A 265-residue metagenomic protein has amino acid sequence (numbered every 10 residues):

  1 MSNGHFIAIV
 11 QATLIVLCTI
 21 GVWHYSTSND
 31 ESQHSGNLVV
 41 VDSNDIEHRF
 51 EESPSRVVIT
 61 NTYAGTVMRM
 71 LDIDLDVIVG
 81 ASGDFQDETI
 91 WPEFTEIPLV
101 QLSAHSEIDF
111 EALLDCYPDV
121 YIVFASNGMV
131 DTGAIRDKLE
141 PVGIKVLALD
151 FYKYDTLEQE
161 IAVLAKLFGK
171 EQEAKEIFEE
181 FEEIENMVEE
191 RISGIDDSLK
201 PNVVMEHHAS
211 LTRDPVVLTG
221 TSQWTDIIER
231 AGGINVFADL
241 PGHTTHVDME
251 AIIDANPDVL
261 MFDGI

Functional and structural regions predicted by a protein language model:
M1-E31: Secretory targeting signatures
S26-N29, G36-N37, E47, D131-R213 (+2 more regions): Extracytoplasmic substrate-binding proteins
S43-D45, L99-E111, V130, Y152 (+1 more regions): Short helix-initiation/N-cap motifs at beta->coil->alpha
E47-P54, P92-Q101, R230-P241: A local structural motif
I59-C116, V120-M129, G233: A short, structured surface patch at a secondary-structure boundary
Y63-T66, D84-D87, V120-Y121, S126-V130 (+5 more regions): Solvent-exposed loop/turn segments at secondary-structure junctions within structured extracellular/periplasmic domains
P215-H243: Alpha-helical, coiled-coil/dimerization segments enriched in small aliphatic residues
T225-I227, T244-I265: Ligand-binding pocket segment of bilobal, Venus flytrap-like solute-binding proteins
